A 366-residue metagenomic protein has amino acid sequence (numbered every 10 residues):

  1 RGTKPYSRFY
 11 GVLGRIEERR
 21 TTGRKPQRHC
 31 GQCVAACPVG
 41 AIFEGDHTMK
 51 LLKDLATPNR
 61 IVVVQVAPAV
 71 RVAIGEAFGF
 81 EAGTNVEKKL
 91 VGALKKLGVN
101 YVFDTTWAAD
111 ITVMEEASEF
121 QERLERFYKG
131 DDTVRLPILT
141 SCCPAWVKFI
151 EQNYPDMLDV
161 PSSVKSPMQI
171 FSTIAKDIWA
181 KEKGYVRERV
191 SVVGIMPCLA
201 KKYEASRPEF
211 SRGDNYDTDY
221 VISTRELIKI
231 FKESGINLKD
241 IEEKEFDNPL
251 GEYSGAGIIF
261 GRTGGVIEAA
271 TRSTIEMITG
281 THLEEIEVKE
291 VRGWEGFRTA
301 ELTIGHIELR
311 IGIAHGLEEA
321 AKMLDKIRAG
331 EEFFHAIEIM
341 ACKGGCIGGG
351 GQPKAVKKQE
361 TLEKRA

Functional and structural regions predicted by a protein language model:
R1-L13, P26-K50: Iron-sulfur cluster-binding cysteine motifs and their immediate structural context in ferredoxin-like electron-transfer
G11, R24-C30, V34, L136 (+2 more regions): Residues immediately within or flanking Cys/His clusters that coordinate Zn2+ in small zinc-binding modules
L13-V34, R60-R71, A366: Short Fe-S-cluster ligation motifs
F43-A366: Iron-sulfur-associated redox domains of electron-transfer enzymes in respiratory and anaerobic energy metabolism
